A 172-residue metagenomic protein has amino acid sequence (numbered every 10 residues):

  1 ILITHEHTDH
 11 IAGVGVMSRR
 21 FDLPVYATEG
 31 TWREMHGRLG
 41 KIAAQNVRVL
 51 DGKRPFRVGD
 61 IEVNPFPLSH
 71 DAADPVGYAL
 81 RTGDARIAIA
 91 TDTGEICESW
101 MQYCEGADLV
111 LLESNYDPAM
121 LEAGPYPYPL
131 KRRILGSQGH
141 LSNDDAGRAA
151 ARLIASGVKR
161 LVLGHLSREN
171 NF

Functional and structural regions predicted by a protein language model:
I1-A27: Active-site metal-binding motif and surrounding structural segment of the metallo-beta-lactamase
H7-I11, W32-M35, R54, A72-A73 (+3 more regions): Active-site environment of divalent metal-dependent phosphoester hydrolases
S18-D22, G83-A85, S156-L163: Short, surface-exposed connector motifs at secondary-structure boundaries
P24-V25, A88, L109, L161: Hydrophobic "anchor" residues on beta-strands that sit immediately upstream of conserved functional sites
G30-V49: Active-site neighborhood of divalent metal-dependent phosphoester bond hydrolases
L50-L109: Core dinuclear metal-dependent hydrolase active-site scaffold
E98-F172: Cap/insert and terminal regions of metallo-dependent hydrolase folds
